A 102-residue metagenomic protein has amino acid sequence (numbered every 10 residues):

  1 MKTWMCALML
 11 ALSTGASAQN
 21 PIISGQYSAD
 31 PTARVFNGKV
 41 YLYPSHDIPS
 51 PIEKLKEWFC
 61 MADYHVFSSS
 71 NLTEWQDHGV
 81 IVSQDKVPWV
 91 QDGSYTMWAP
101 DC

Functional and structural regions predicted by a protein language model:
K2-T3, D77: Solvent-exposed, well-ordered amphipathic alpha-helical segments that flank/support binding or catalytic loops
T3-G15: Sec-dependent N-terminal signal peptides
A16-C102: Carbohydrate-active catalytic/glycan-binding domains of CAZyme proteins, especially the secreted or lumenal ectodomains
